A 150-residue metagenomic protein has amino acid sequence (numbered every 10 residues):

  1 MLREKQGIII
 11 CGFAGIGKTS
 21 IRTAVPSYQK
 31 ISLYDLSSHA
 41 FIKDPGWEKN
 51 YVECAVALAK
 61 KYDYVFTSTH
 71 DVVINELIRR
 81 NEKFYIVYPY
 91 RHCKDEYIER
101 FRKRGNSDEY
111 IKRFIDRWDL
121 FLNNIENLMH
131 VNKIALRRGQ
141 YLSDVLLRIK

Functional and structural regions predicted by a protein language model:
M1-K5: Phosphate-binding P-loop
Q6-P26: Glycine-rich phosphate-binding P-loop
C11-A14, T67-H70, P89, R137-G139: Structural motif
G17-T19, D71-E76, K94: Short, well-ordered alpha-helical microsegments
I21-P26, N75-N81, R100, N123-I125 (+1 more regions): Short, aromatic/basic amphipathic alpha-helical patches
Y28-Y85: Conserved nucleotide-sensing/catalytic segment adjacent to the nucleotide-binding pocket in NTP-handling enzymes
R80-L128: A glycine- and Lys/Arg-enriched "phosphate-lid" helix/loop adjacent to the NTP-binding pocket of small-molecule kinases
N123-K150: NTP-dependent small-molecule kinase module
